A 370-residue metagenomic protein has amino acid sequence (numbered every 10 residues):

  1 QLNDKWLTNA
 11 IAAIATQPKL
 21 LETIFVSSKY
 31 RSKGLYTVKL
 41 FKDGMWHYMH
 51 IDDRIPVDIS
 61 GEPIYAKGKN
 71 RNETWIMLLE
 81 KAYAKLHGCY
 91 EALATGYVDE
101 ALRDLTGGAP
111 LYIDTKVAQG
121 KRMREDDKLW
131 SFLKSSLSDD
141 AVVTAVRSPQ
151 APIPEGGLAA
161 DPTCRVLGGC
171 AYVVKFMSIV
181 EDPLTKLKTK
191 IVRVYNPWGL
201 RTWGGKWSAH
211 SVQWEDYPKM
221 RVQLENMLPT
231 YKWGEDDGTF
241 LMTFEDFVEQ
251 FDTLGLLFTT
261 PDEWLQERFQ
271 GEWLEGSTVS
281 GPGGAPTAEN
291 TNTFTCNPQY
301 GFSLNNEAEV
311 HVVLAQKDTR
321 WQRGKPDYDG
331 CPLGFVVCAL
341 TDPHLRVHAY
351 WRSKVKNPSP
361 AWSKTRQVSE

Functional and structural regions predicted by a protein language model:
Q1-E370: Accessory/interaction modules and long regulatory regions
